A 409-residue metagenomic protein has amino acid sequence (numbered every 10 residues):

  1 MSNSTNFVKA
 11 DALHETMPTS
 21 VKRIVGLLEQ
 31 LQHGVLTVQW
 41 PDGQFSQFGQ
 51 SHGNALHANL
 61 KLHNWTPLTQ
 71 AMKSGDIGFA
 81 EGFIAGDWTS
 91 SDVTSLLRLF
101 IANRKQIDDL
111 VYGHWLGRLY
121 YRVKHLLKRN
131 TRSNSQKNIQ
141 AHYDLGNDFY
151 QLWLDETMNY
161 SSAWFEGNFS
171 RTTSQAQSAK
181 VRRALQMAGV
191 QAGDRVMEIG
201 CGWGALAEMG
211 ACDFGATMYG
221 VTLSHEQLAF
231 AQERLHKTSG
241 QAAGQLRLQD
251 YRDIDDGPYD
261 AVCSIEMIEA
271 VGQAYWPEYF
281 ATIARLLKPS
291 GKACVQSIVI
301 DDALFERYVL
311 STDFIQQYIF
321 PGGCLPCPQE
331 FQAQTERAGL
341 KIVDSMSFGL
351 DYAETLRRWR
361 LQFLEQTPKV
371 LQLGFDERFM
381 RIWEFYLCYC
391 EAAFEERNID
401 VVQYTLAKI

Functional and structural regions predicted by a protein language model:
M1-S178, R183: Feature captures hydrophobic
W203-F214: Conserved SAM-binding loop of SAM-dependent methyltransferases across substrates and taxa, primarily the Class I
A231-Q232: Conserved SAM-binding loop
T238-D253: Conserved SAM-binding strand-loop segment of SAM-dependent methyltransferases
R252-V262: A short acidic, Gly/Pro-enriched loop at the edge of an enzyme's catalytic core that lines a small-molecule cofactor
P277-P289: A short glycine-rich, Lys/Arg-flanked "PGG" loop and its adjoining helix->strand segment in the class I
S290-I298: Conserved beta-strand signature within the Rossmann-like core of class I S-adenosyl-L-methionine
V299-I409: Substrate-binding/catalytic lobe of Class I Rossmann-like enzymes that use SAM or dcSAM, i.e., the mid-to-C-terminal
